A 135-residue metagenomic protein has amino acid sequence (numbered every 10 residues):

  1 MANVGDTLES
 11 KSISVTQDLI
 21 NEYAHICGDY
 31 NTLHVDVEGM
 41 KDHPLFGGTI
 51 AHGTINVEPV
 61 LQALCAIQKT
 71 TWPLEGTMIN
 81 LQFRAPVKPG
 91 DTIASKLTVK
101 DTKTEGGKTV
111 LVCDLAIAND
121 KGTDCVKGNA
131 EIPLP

Functional and structural regions predicted by a protein language model:
M1-A51: Catalytic strand-loop segment that frames the active site of acyl-thioester-processing enzymes
M1-D6, P86-P135: HotDog/MaoC-like acyl-thioester-processing domains
E9-S14, Q82, E131-P133: Generic structural detector for well-ordered beta-strands
Q17, E22, Y30, D42 (+6 more regions): A broad, structure-centric signal for solvent-exposed, well-ordered loop/edge residues that line or flank functional
H34-D42, T70-E75, E105-G107: Short, charged helix-to-loop "capping" segments that act as catalytic/coupling loops
H43-A51, V57-K100: Hydrophobic beta-strand-centered segment that forms part of the acyl-chain substrate-binding groove
